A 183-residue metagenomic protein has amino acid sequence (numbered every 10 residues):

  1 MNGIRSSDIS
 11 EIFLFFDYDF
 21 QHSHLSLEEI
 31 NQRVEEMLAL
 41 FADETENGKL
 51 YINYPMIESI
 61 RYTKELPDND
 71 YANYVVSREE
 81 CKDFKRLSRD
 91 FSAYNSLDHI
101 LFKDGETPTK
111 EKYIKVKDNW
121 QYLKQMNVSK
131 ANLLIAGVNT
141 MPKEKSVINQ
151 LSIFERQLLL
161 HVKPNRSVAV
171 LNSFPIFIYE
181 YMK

Functional and structural regions predicted by a protein language model:
N2-K183: C-terminal accessory helical subdomains adjacent to catalytic cores in phosphodiester- and nucleotide-handling enzymes
